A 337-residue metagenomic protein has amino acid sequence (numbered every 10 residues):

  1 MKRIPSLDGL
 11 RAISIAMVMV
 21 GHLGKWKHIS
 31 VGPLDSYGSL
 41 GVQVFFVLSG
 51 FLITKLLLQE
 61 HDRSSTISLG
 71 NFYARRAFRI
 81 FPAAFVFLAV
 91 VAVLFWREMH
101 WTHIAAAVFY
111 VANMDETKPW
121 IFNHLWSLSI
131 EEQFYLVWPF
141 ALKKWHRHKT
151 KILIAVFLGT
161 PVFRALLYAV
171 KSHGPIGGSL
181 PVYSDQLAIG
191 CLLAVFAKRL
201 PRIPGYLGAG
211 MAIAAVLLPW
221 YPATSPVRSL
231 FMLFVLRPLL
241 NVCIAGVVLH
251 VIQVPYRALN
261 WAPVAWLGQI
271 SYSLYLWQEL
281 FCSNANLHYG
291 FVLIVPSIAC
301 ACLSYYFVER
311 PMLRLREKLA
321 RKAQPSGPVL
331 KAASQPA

Functional and structural regions predicted by a protein language model:
R3-Q59, F78-A84, V111-D115, L128-I130 (+4 more regions): Functionally critical transmembrane alpha-helices in membrane proteins and complexes, commonly lining
P5, S30-V42, W101, K118-I130 (+4 more regions): Interfacial loop-to-helix transition and helix-capping segments at the boundaries of transmembrane helices
A16-G24, A92-V93, V111-D115, V156-L167 (+2 more regions): Aromatic-anchored segments of alpha-helical transmembrane domains
S39, L187, C191-L192, G208-M312: Alpha-helical transmembrane segments of multi-pass integral membrane proteins
S39-V42, F46-L48, L58-A92, A106 (+7 more regions): Transmembrane alpha-helical segments and their boundary/interface "anchor" motifs in multi-pass integral membrane
I67, A74, F81-E132, G159-G178 (+3 more regions): Membrane-interface helix-loop-helix regions
L69, A262, G290, P311-A337: Membrane-proximal cytoplasmic C-terminal regulatory module of class A 7TM GPCRs
E132-G159, L167-Y168, A194-G210: Solvent-exposed interhelical
